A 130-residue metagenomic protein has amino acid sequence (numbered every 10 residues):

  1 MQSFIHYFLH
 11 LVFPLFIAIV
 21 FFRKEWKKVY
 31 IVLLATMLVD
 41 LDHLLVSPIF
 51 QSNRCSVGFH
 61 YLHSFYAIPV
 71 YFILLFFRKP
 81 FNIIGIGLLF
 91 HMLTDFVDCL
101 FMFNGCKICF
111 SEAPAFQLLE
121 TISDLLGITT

Functional and structural regions predicted by a protein language model:
M1-T130: N-terminal membrane-targeting hydrophobic helices
